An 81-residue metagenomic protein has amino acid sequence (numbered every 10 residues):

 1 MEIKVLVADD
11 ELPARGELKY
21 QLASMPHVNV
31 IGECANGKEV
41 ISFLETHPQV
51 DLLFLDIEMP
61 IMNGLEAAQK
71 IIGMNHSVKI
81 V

Functional and structural regions predicted by a protein language model:
I3-K4, L12-G32: Two-component/phosphorelay signaling modules centered on CheY-like receiver
D9, D56: Active-site residues of response regulator receiver
G16, S42, E66-Q69: Residue-level preference for short helical/loop micro-motifs built around acidic side chains
K19, E33-L52: Acidic, metal-coordinating helix/loop segments flanking the phosphotransfer/catalytic sites of two-component signaling
N36-E39, M62-E66: Acidic catalytic/metal-coordinating carboxylates
E45-P48, K70-S77: Conserved phosphotransfer cores of two-component systems
L53, S77-V81: A short, hydrophobic beta-strand element within the central beta-sheet of small alpha/beta folds
M59: Receiver (REC) domain active-site loop signature in two-component systems and cognate sites in sensor histidine kinases
